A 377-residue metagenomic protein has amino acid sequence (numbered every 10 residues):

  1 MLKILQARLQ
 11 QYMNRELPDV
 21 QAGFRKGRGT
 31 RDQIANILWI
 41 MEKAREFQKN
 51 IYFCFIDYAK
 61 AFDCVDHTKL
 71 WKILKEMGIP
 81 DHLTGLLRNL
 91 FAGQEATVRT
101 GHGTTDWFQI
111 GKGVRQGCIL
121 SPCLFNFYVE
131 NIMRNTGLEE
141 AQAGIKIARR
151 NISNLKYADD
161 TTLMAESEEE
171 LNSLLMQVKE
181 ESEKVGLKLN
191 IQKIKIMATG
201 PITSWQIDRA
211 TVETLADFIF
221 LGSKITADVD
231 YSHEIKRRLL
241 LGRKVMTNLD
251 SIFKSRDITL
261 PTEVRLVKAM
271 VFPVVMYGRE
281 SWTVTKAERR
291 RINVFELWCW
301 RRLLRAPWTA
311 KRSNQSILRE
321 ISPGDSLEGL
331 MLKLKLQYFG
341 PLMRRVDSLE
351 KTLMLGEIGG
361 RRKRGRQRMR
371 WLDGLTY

Functional and structural regions predicted by a protein language model:
M1-Y128: Conserved pre-catalytic core of RNA-dependent polymerases
D81-T84, N89, V98-C118, P122-Y377: Short linear motifs embedded in intrinsically disordered, charge-biased segments
